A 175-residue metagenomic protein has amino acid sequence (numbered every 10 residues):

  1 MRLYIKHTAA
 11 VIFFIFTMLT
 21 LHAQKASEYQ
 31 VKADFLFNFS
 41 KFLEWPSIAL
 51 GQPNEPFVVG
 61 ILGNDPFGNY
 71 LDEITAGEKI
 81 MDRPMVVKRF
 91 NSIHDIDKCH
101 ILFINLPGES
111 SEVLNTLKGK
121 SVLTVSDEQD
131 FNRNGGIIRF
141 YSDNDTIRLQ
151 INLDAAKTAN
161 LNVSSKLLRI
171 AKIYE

Functional and structural regions predicted by a protein language model:
R2-A10, L21-E175: Short hydrophobic alpha-helices and adjacent helix-cap/hinge residues
F13-L19: Sec-dependent N-terminal signal peptides of Gram-positive bacterial secreted proteins and lipoproteins
